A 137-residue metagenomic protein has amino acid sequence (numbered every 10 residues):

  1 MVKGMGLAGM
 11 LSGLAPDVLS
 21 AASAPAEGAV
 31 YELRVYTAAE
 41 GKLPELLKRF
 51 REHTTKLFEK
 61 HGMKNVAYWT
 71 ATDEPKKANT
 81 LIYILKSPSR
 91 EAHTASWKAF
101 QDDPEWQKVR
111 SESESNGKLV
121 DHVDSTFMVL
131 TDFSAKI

Functional and structural regions predicted by a protein language model:
M1-L14, P25-E27, K48-H53, L57-V66 (+1 more regions): An amphipathic, aromatic/His-enriched active-site/gating alpha helix that lines ligand/cofactor pockets
L14-Y36: C-terminal segment of N-terminal export signals and the immediately downstream linker at the start of the mature
V30-V35, L46, A78-S87, S125: Short, structured motif recognition centered on aromatic/hydrophobic residues
L33-Y36, P44-R49, T55-K56, W69: N-terminal secretory signal peptides
Y36, Y68-A71, K86, M128-L130: Active-site-proximal beta-strand/loop segments in catalytic clefts of secreted hydrolases
W69-T80: Acidic helix-start/capping segments at beta-turn-to-alpha-helix junctions
V129-I137: Acidic/histidine-enriched, glycine/proline-rich intrinsically disordered or flexible terminal extensions
